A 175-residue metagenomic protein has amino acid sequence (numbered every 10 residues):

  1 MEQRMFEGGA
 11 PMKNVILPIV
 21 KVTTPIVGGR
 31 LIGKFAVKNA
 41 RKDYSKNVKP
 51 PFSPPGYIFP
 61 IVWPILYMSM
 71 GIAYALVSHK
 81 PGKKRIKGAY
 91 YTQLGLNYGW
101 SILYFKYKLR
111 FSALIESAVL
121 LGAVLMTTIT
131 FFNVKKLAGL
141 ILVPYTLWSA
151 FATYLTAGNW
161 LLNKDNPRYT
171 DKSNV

Functional and structural regions predicted by a protein language model:
M1-V175: Short amphipathic, positively biased membrane-proximal segments that drive organelle/inner-membrane targeting
